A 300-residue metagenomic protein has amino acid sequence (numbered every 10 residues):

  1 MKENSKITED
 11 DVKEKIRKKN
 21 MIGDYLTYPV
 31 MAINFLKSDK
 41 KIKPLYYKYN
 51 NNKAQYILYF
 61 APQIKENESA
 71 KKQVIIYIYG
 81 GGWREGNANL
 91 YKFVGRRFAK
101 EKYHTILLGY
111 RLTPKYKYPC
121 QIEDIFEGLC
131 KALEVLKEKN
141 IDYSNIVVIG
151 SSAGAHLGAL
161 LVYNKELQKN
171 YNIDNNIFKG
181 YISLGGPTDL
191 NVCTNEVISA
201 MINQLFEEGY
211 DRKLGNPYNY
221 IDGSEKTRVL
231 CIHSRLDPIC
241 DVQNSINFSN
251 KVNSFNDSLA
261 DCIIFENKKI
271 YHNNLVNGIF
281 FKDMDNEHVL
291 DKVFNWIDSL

Functional and structural regions predicted by a protein language model:
K19-E68: N-terminal cap/lid segment of alpha/beta-hydrolase-fold proteins
A70-G81: Short beta-strand element of the alpha/beta-hydrolase
G86-G95, I106-N145, F280-M284: Catalytic nucleophile-loop/oxyanion-hole region of alpha/beta-hydrolase and closely related hydrolase-like folds
C130-K139, Y143-E196: Primarily recognizes the serine-hydrolase "nucleophile elbow" in alpha/beta-hydrolase and SGNH/GDSL folds
G186-P187, N191-Y220: Mobile cap/lid helix-loop segments that gate and shape the active-site cleft of serine hydrolases
C231-H233, D237: Short beta-strand/loop motif that positions the catalytic acidic residue of the alpha/beta-hydrolase fold
P238-N247: Conserved alpha/beta-hydrolase "acid-adjacent" motif
I246, F255-L300: C-terminal catalytic histidine-bearing segment of alpha/beta-hydrolase fold enzymes
